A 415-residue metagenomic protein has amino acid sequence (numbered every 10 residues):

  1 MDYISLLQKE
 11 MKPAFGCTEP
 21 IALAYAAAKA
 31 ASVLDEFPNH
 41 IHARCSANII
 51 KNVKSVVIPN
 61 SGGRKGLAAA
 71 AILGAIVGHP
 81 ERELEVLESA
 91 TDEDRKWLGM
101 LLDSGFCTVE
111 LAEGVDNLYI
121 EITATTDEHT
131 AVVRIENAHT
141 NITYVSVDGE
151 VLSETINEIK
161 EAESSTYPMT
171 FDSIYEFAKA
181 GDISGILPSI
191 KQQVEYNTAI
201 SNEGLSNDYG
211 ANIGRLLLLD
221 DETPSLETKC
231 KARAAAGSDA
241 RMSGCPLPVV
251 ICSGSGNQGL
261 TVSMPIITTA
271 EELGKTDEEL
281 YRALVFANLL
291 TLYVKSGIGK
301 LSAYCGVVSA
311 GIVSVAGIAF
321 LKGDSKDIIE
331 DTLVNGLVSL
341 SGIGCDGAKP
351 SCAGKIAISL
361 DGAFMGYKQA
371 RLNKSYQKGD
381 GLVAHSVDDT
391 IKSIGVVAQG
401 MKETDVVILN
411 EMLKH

Functional and structural regions predicted by a protein language model:
M1-I4, F37-K51, S225-G244, T276-V294 (+1 more regions): Acidic-glycine-rich active-site phosphate/pyrophosphate-binding loop
D2-F15, S173-F177: Generic N-terminal amphipathic, Lys/Arg-enriched alpha-helix
P13-K29, L247-M264, C305-S309: Conserved phosphate/anionic-ligand binding catalytic regions in large, soluble enzymes, centered on
A14-T18, N48-N52, V56-P59, A138-T140 (+6 more regions): A structural signal for small-residue-enriched, beta-sheet-centric alpha/beta enzyme cores and oligomeric scaffold folds
A24-A124: Early transmembrane hairpin of solute transport permeases
A31, P59, T269-R282, L292-I358 (+1 more regions): Hydrophobic alpha-helical bundle architecture
F37-I41, R82-L87, V109-E110, S184-I190 (+8 more regions): Flexible, glycine/charged-enriched surface loops at secondary-structure junctions
L102-G244, I408-H415: Signature of multi-pass transmembrane helix bundles
